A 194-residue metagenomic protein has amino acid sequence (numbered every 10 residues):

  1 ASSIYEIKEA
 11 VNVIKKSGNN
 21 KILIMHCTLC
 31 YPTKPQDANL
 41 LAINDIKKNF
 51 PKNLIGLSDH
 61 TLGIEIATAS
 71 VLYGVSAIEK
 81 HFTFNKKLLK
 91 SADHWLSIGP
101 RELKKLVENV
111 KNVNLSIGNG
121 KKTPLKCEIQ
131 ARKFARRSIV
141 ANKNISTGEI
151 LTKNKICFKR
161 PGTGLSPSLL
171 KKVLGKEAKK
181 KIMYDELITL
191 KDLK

Functional and structural regions predicted by a protein language model:
A1-K194: Catalytic cores and adjacent flexible loops of soluble metabolic enzymes that perform enolate/carbanion chemistry on
